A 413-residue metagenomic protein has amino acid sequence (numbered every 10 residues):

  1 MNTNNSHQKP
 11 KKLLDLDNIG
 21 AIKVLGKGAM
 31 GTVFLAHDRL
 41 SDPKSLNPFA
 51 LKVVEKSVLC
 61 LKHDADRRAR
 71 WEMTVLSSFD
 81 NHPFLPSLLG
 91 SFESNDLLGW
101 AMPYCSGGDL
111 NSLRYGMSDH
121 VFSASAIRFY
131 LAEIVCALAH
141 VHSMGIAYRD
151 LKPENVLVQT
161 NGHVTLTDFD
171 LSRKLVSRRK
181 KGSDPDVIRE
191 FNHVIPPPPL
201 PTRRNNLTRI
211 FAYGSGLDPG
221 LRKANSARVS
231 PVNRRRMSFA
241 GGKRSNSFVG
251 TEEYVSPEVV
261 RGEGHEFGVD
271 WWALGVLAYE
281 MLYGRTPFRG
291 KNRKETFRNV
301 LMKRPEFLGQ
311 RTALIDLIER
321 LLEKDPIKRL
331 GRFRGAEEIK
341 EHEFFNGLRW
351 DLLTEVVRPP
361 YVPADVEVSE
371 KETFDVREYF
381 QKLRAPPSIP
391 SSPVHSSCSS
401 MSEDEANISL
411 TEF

Functional and structural regions predicted by a protein language model:
I22-A29, V33: Protein kinase glycine-rich loop
T32-V58: Glycine-rich ATP phosphate-binding loop
P86, N95-P103, N111-S112: A conserved loop-to-beta-strand element in the N-lobe of protein kinase catalytic cores that borders the ATP-binding
G90-S91: A short, aromatic-enriched beta-strand patch in the conserved N-lobe beta-sheet of the protein kinase catalytic domain
N111-V121: AlphaC helix of the protein kinase catalytic domain
Y130-L131: Activation segment signature within eukaryotic-like protein kinase domains
D184-S230, R332-F413: C-terminal regulatory tails of eukaryotic serine/threonine kinases
